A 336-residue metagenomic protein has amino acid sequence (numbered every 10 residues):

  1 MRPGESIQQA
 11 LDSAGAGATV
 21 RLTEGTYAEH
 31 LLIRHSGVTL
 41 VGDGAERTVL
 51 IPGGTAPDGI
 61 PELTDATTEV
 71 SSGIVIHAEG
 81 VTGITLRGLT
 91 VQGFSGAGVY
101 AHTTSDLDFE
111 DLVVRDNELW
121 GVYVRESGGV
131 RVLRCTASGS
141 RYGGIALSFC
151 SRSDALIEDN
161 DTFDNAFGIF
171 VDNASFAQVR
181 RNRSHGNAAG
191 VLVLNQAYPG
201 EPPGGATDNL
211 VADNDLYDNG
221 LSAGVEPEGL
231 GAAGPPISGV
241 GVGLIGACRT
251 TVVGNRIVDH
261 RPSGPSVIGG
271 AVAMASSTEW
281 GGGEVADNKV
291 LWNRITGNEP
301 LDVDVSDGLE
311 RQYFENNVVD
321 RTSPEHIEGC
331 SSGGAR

Functional and structural regions predicted by a protein language model:
M1-R21, T26, L32: Acidic Gly/Asp/Thr-rich repetitive segments characteristic of extracellular carbohydrate-active and adhesion proteins
R2-E5, R21, G37-F94: Right-handed parallel beta-helix/beta-spiral solenoid domain characteristic of secreted/periplasmic
G4, T23, R34, A78 (+13 more regions): Extracytoplasmic low-complexity repetitive segments enriched in small/polar residues
E5, T26, L31, G37 (+18 more regions): Residues at the loop-to-beta-strand transition
G15, H35-S36, A45, G80-V81 (+19 more regions): Parallel beta-helix/beta-solenoid
R21, L32, V41, I51 (+20 more regions): Extracellular beta-strand solenoid repeats
R47-G73, G98, D111, G121 (+6 more regions): Acidic/polar low-complexity surface segments
L89, L112, N117, C135 (+15 more regions): Consensus "Asn ladder" position of solenoid repeat domains
